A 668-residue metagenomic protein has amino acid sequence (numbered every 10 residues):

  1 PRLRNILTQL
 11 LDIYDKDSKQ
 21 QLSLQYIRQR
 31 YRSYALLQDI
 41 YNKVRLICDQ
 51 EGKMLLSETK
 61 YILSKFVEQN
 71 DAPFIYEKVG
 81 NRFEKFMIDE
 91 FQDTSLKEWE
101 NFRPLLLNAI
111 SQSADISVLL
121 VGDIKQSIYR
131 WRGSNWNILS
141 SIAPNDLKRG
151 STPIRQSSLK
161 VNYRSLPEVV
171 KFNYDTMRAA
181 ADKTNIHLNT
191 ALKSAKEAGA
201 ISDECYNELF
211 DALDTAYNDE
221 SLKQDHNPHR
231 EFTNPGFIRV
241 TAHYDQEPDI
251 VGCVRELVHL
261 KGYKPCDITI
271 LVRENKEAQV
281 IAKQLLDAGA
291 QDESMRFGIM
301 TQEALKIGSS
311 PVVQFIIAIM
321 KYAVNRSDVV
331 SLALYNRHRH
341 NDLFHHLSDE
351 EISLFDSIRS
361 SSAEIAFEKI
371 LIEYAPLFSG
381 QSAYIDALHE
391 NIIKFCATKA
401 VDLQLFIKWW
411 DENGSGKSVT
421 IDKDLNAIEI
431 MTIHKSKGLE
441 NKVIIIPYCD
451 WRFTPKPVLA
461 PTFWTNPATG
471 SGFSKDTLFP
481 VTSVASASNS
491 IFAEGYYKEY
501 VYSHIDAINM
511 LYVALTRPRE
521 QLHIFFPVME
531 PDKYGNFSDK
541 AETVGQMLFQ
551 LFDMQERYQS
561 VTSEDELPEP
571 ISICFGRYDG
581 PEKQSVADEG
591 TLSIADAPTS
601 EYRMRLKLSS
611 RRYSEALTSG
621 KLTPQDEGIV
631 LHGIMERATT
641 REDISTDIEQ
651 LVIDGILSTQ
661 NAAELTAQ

Functional and structural regions predicted by a protein language model:
P1-E51, K456, V528-E627: Conserved ATP-driven helicase/translocase motor core recognized via long, highly charged RecA-like/P-loop NTPase domain
R2-M87, E98, D219-K223, F237-A242: Accessory N-terminal region flanking or inserted into the helicase ATPase core in nucleic-acid motor proteins
Q9-K16, D39, N81, D93-V329 (+5 more regions): Conserved motor-region signature of P-loop NTPase helicases/translocases
S23, I27-L37, K43, D49 (+8 more regions): Accessory C-terminal helicase-associated subdomains
E90: Walker B catalytic acidic pair
S310-E350, D476-T482: Metal-dependent DNA phosphodiester-chemistry modules and their immediately adjacent helices/loops in DNA-processing
H345, D349-I365, D424-I428, S483-L548 (+1 more regions): C-terminal accessory regions
K456-K498: Conserved catalytic motifs of ABC-family nucleotide-binding domains
